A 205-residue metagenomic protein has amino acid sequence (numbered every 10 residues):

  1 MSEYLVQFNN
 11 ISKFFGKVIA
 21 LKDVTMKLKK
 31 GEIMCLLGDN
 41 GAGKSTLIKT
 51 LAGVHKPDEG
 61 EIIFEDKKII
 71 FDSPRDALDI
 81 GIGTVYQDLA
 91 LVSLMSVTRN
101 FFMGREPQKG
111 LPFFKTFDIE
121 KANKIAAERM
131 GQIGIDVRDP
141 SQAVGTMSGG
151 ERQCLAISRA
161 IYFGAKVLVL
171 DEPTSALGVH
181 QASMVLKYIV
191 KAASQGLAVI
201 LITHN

Functional and structural regions predicted by a protein language model:
S2-N205: Glycine-rich phosphate-binding loops of nucleotide-dependent enzymes
